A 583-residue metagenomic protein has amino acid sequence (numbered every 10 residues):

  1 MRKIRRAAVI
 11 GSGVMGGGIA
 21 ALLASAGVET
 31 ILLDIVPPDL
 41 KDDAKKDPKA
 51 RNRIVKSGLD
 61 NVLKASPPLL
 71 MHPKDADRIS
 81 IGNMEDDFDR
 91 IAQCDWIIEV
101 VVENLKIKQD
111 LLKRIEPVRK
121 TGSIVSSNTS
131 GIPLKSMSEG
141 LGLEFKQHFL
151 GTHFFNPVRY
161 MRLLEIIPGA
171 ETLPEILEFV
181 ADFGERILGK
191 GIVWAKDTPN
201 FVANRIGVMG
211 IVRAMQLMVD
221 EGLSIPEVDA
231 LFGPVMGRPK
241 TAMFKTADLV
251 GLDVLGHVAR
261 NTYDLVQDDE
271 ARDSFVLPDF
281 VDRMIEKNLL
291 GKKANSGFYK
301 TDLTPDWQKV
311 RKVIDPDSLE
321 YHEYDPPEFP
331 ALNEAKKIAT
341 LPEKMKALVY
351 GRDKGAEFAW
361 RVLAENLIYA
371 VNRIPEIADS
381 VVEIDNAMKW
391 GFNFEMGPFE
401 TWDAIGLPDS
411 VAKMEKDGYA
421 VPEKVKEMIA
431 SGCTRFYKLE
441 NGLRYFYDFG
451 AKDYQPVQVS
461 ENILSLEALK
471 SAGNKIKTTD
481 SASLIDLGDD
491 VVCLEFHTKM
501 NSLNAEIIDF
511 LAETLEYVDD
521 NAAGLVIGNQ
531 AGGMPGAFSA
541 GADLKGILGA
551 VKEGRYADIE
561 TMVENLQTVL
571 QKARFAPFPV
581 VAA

Functional and structural regions predicted by a protein language model:
M1-M534, K545-F578: N-terminal glycine-rich phosphate-binding loop for ADP-containing cofactors
A540-A542: Extended, composition-driven regions rather than compact fold-specific motifs
A582-A583: A donor-sugar binding/catalytic signature common to diverse glycosyltransferases and related nucleotide-sugar
